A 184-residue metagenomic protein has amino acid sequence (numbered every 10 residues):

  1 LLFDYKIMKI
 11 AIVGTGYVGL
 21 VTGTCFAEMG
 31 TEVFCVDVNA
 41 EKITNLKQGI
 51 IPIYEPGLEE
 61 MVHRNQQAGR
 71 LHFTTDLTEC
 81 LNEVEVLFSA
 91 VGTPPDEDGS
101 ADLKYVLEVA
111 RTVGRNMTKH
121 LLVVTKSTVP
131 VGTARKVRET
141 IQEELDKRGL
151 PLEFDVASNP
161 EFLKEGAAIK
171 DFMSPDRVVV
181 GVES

Functional and structural regions predicted by a protein language model:
Y5-I7, E32, V38-V86, G92-S100 (+1 more regions): Conserved N-terminal Rossmann-fold NAD(P) cofactor-binding segment
T15-G16: Glycine-rich Rossmann-fold phosphate-binding loop(s) that bind the pyrophosphate of adenine dinucleotide cofactors
G19-L20: N-terminal Rossmann-fold NAD(P) dinucleotide-binding loop
G23, A27-E28: Gly/Ala-rich phosphate-binding loop of Rossmann-like dinucleotide-binding domains, activating on the conserved
E83, S89-A90, K126, G181-V182: Short, well-ordered coil/turn residues at beta-beta hairpins and beta-strand->alpha-helix junctions within
P95-F162: Rossmann-like NAD(P)(H) cofactor-binding subdomain of soluble oxidoreductases
T128-P130, E139-T140, I169-S184: Short beta-strand and adjoining strand-loop segment in the mid-core of the Rossmann-like NAD(P)-dependent dehydrogenase
